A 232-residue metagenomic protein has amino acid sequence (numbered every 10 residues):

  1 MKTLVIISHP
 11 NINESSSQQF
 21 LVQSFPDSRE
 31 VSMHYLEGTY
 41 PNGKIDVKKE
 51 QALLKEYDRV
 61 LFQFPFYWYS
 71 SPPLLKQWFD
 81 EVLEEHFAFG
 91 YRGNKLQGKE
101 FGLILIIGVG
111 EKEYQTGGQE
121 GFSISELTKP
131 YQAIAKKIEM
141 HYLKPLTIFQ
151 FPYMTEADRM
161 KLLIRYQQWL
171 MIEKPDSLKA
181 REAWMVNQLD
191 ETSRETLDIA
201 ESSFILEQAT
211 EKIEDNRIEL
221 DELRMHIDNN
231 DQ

Functional and structural regions predicted by a protein language model:
M1-F89, L178-Q232: N-terminal beta1-alpha1-beta2 submodule of the flavodoxin-like/Rossmannoid cofactor-binding fold
I7-H9, L105-G108, T147: Short loop/turn segments at strand-loop or loop-helix junctions that form parts of catalytic or ligand-binding pockets
N13-E14, Y69-S71, E111-E113, P152-M154: Short catalytic/ligand-binding loop motif for oxyanion handling, primarily in non-cytosolic enzymes, centered on
D58, F62-Q63, T116-S125, E156-M171: Short, electropositive alpha-helical surface patch
Q77-H86, S125-T128, M160-L163: Charged helix-capping and loop-helix junction motifs
R92-N94: Short secondary-structure boundary/capping segments
Q97-L143: Short, glycine-/small-residue-rich phosphate/pyrophosphate-handling segment
K136-Y153, L163-L197: A conserved mid-domain beta-alpha-beta active-site/ligand-binding segment of alpha/beta enzyme cores
